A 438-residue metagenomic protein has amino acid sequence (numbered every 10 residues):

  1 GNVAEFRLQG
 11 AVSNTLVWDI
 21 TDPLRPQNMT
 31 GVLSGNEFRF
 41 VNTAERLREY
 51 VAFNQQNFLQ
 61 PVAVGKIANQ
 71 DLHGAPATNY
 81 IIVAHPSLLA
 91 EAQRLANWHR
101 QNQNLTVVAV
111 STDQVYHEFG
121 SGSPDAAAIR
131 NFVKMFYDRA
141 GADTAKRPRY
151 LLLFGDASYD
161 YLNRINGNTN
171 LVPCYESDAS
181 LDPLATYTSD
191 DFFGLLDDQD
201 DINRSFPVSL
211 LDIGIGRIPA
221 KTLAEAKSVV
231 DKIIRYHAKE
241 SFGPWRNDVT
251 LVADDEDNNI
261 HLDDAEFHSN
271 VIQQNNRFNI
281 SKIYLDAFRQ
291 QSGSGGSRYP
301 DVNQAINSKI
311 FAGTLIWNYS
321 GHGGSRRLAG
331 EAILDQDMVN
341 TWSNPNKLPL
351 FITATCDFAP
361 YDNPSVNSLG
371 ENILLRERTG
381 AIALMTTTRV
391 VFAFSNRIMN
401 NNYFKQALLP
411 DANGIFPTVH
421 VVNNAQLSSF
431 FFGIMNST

Functional and structural regions predicted by a protein language model:
G1-T438: Cysteine-dependent hydrolase recognition
